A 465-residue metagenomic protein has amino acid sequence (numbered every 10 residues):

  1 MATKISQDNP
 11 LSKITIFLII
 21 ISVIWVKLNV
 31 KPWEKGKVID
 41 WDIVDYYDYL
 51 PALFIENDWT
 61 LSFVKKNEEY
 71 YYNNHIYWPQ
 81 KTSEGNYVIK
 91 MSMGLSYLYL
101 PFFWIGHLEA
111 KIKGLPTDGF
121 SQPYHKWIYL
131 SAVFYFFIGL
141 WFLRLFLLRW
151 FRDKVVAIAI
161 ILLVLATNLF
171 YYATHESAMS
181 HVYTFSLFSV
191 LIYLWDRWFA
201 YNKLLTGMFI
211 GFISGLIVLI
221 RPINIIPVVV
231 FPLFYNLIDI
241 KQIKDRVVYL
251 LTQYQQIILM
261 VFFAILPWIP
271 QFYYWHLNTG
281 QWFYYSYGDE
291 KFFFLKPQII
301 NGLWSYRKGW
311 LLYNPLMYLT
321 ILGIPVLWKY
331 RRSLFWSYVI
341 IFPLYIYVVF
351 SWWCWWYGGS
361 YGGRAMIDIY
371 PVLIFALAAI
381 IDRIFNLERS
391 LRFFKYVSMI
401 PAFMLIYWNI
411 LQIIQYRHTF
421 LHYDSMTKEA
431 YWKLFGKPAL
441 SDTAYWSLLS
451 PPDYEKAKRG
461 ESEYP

Functional and structural regions predicted by a protein language model:
M1-K31, I138, L148, V156-A157 (+2 more regions): Start-transfer (signal-anchor) and selected internal transmembrane alpha helices of multi-pass inner/ER membrane
P10-D40, D48-P51, D58, I161 (+5 more regions): Transmembrane signal-anchor helices characteristic of membrane glycosylation enzymes that use polyprenol
K13, K111-Q122, L140-T167, S186 (+1 more regions): Transmembrane-helix signature of polytopic, membrane-embedded enzymes that assemble or transfer cell-envelope glycans
K31-V38, S360, V397-P465: Membrane-embedded, lumen/periplasm-facing catalytic core of multi-pass transferases that use lipid-linked donors
L50, I160-I161, T206-P222, V228-L233 (+1 more regions): Membrane-interface alpha helices of multi-pass inner-membrane proteins
K126-F151, S189-L194: Transmembrane-helix motifs of polytopic, lipid-linked glycan transferases
Y183-Y201, L205-S214, V372-A376: Specific aromatic-rich, kink-prone transmembrane helix
V230, L237-I240, T252-P325, R332 (+2 more regions): Membrane-lumen/periplasm interface segments of specific transmembrane helices in polyprenyl phosphate-linked
